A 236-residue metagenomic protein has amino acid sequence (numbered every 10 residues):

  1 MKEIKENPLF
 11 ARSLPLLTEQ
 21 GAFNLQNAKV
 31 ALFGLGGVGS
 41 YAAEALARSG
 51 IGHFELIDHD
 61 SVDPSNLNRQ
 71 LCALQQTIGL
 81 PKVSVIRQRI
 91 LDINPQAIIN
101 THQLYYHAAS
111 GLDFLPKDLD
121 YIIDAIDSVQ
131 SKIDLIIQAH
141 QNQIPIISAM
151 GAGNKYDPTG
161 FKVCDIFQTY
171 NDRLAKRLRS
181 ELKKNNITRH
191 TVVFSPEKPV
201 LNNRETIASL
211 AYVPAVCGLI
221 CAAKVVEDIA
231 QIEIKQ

Functional and structural regions predicted by a protein language model:
M1-V30: N-terminal charged helix/coil linker that caps or initiates catalytic domains
K2-K5, F114-Y121, I126-D134, Q141 (+3 more regions): Glycine-rich phosphate/adenylate-binding loop
L32-G34, I57: Conserved N-terminal Rossmann-fold NAD(P)-binding element of oxidoreductases
V38: Hydrophobic/small residue at the entry helix of a nucleotide-binding pocket
A47-H53, Q141: Conserved S-adenosyl-L-methionine
I51, L56-N94: Glycine-rich phosphate-binding loop and adjoining beta1-alpha1-beta2 segment of Rossmann-like nucleotide-binding folds
H102-G111: Conserved SAM/SAH-binding loop
